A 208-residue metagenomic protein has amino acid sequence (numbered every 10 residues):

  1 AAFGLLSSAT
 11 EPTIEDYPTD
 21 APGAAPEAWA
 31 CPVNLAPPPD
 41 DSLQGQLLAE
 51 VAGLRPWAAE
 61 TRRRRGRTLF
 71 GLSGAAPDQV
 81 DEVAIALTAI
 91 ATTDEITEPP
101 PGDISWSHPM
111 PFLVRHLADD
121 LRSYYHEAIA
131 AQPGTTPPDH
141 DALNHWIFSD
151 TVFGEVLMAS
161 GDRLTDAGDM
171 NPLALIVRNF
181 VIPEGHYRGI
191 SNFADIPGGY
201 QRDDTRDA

Functional and structural regions predicted by a protein language model:
A1-I14: A charged, well-structured terminal subsegment
P12-E82: Charge-patterned, long linear interaction tracts outside catalytic cores
R63-A208: Extended non-globular C-terminal regions
